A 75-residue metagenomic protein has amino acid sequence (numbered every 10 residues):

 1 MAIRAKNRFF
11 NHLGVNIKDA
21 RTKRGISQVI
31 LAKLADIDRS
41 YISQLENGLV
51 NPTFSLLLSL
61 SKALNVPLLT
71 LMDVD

Functional and structural regions predicted by a protein language model:
M1-H12: A detector for short, charged/polar N-terminal pre-domain segments
N11, T22-K23, N51: Short amphipathic helical patch at the helix-1/turn junction of helix-turn-helix
V15-L34, S59: Short basic helix-loop element that most often maps to the first helix and adjoining turn of HTH DNA-binding modules
I17, L31-A32, I42-L45, L71: Conserved hydrophobic/aromatic packing and binding residues within compact polymer-binding modules
D36-V50: Recognition helix of helix-turn-helix/homeodomain-like DNA-binding domains that insert into the DNA major groove
L49-S59: Short, basic-rich loop-to-helix N-cap that marks the start of a DNA-contacting helix
N65-D75: Short C-terminal boundary/hinge segments that cap the last helix of small helical domains
